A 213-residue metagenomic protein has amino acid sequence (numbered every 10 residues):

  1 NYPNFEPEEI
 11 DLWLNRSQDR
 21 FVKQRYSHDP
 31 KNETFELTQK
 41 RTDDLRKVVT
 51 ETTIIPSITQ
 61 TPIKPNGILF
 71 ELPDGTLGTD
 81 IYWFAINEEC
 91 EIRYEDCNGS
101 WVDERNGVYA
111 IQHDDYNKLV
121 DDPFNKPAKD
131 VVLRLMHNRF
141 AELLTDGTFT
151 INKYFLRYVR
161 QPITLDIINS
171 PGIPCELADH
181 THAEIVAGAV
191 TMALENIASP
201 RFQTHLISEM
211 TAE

Functional and structural regions predicted by a protein language model:
N1-E213: Glycine-enriched, solvent-exposed interface loops adjoining structured elements
